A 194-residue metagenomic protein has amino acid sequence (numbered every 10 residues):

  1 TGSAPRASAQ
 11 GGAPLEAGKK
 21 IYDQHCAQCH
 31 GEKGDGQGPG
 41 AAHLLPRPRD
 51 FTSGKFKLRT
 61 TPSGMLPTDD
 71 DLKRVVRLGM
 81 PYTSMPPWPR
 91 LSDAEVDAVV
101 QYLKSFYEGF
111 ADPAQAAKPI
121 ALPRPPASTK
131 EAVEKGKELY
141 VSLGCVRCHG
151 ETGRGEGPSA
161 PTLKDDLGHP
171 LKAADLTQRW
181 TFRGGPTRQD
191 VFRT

Functional and structural regions predicted by a protein language model:
G2-I21, F110-V141: Electrostatic cytochrome c docking/interface patches
A13, K19-P46, Y82, F106-P113 (+2 more regions): Periplasmic/extracellular electron-transfer cofactor-ligation site, primarily the c-type cytochrome heme-c attachment
E16-K20, Q24-A27, D70, R74 (+6 more regions): Solvent-exposed, polar/charged alpha-helical surfaces in well-ordered, non-transmembrane soluble domains, broadly
H43-P89, D93-K104, T162-T194: Extracytoplasmic electron-transfer domains, predominantly the class I c-type cytochrome c fold
G54-L66, S105-A117, E131-G144, L176-W180: Short, Lys/Arg-enriched charge-dense amphipathic segments
A117-K135, G153-E156, P161-K164, A174-Q178: Extracellular/periplasmic ectodomains of large secreted or surface enzymes and adhesion receptors
